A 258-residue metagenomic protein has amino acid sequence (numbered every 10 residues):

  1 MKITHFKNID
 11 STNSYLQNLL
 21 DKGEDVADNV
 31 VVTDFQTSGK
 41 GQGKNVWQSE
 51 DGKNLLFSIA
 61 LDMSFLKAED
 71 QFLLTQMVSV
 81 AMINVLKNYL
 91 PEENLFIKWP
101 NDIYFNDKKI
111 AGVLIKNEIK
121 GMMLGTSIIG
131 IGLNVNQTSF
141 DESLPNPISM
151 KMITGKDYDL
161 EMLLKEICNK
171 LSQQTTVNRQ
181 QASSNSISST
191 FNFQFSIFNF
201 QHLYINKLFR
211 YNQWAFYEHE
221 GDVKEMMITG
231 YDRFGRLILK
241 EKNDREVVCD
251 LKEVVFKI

Functional and structural regions predicted by a protein language model:
M1-L90, D157: N-terminal lobe of the biotin/lipoate ligase/transferase fold
H5, S64-L95, F105-I258: Long, positively charged amphipathic alpha-helical accessory segments at protein N-termini or as interdomain linkers
